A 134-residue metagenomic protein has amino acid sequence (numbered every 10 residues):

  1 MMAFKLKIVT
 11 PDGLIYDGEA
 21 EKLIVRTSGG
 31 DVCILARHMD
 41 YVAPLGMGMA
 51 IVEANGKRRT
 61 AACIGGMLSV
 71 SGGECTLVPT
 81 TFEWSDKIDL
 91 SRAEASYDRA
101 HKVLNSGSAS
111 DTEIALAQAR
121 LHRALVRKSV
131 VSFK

Functional and structural regions predicted by a protein language model:
M1-K5, V9, F133: N-terminal export/targeting signal detector
K7-R99: Compact, glycine-rich, soluble single-domain proteins
W84-K134: Acidic/glycine-rich phosphate/pyrophosphate-binding loops and surrounding catalytic core that coordinate Mg2+
